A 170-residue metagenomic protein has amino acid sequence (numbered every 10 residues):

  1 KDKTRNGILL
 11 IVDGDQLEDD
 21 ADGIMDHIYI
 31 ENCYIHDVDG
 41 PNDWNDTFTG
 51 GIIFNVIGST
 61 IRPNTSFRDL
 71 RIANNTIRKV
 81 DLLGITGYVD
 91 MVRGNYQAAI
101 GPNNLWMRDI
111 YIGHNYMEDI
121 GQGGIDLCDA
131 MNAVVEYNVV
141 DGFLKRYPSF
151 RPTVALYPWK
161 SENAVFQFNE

Functional and structural regions predicted by a protein language model:
K1, D22-D39, N64-L83, Y96-G123 (+2 more regions): Right-handed parallel beta-helix
K1-D26, N45-P63: Extracellular beta-strand-rich solenoid/capping regions of secreted or surface-exposed proteins that bind or remodel
L10, I35, F54-N55, G87 (+2 more regions): Extracellular beta-strand solenoids
